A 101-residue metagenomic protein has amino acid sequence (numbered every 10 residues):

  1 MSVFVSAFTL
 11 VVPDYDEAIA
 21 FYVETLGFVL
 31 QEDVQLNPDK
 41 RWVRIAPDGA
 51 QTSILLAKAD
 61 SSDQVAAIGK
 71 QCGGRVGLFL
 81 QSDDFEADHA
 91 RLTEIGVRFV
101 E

Functional and structural regions predicted by a protein language model:
M1-A7, V29-E101: Vicinal oxygen chelate
V12-E17: Short acidic-aromatic low-complexity motifs
A18-V23, L92: Conserved active-site tyrosine of GNAT-family acetyltransferases
